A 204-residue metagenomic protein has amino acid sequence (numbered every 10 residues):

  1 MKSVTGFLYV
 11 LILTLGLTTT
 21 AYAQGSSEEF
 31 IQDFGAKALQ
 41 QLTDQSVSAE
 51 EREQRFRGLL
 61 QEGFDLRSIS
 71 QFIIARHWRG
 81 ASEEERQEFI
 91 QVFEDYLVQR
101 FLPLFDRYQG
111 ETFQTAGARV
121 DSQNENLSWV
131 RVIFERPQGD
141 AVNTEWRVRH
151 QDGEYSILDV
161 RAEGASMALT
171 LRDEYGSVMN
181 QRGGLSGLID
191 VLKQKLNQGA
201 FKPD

Functional and structural regions predicted by a protein language model:
M1-G6: Positively charged n-region of N-terminal signal peptides that target proteins for export
F7-T18: Bacterial N-terminal signal peptides
T20-Y22: Signal peptide processing junction and immediate N-terminal pro/mature segment of secreted/exported proteins
G25-F101: Early exported N-terminus immediately downstream of N-terminal targeting peptides
Q91, Q99-V142, L192, G199-D204: Surface-exposed, charged secondary-structure patches
I133-E135, V148, S186: Low-complexity, acidic/polar, glycine-enriched regions of mature
A141-L169: Short beta-strand edge/turn micro-motifs at domain boundaries
D159-D204: Low-complexity, intrinsically disordered terminal/linker segments enriched in charged and Gly/Pro repeats
